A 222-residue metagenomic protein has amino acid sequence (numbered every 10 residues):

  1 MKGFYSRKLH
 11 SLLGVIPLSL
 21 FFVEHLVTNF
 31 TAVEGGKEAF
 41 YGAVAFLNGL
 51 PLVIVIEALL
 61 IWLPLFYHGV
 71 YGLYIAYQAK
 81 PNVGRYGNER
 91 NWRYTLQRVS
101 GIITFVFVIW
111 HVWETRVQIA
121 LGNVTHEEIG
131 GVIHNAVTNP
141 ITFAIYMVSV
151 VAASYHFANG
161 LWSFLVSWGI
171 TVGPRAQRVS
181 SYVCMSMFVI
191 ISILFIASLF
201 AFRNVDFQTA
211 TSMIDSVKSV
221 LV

Functional and structural regions predicted by a protein language model:
M1-V222: Membrane-embedded alpha-helical bundles that constitute the cytochrome b-like, heme-associated redox core of multi-pass
